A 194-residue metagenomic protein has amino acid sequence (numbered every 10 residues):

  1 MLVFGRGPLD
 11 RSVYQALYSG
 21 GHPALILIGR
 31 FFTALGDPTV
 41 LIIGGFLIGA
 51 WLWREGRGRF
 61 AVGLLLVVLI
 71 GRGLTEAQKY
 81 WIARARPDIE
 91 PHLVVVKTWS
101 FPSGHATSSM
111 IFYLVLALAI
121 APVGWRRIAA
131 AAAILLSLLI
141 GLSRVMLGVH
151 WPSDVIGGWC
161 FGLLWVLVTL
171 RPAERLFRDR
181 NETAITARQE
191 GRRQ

Functional and structural regions predicted by a protein language model:
M1-L2, G49-E55, A119-P122, R144-V145: Hydrophobic alpha-helical transmembrane segments
M1-V40, G44, K79-L93: N-terminal transmembrane-helix/juxtamembrane module of multi-pass inner/ER membrane proteins
Q15, G63-V68, G158-W159: Alpha-helical transmembrane segments of multi-pass membrane proteins, especially transporters and channels
A24-L25, G56-A61, D88, G124-A129: Membrane-helix interface segments
L25, I48, L74, Q78 (+3 more regions): Alpha-helical membrane-inserting segments
G45-G73: Interfacial segments of alpha-helical transmembrane regions
L65-R84, A129-L142: Small-polar-interrupted transmembrane alpha-helices in polytopic inner-membrane proteins
P91-Q194: Membrane-embedded catalytic cores of phosphoryl/pyrophosphoryl-handling enzymes
